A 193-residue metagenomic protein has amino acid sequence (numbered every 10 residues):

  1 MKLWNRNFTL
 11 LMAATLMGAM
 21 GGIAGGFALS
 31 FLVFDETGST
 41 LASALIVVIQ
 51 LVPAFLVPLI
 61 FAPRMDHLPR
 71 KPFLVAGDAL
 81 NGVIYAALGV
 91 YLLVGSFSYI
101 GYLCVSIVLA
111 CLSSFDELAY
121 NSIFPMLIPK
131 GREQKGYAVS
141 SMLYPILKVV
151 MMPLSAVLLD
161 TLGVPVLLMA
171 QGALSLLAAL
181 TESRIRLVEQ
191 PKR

Functional and structural regions predicted by a protein language model:
M1-F8, L187-R193: Juxtamembrane intracellular "pre-TM" segments in multi-pass secondary transporters
M1-N5, M20, L92-S96: Helix-boundary and loop/linker segments of multi-pass membrane transporters
N5-R6, S39, G163: Short loop-to-helix capping motifs
L10-G26, Q50-M65, P69-I84, G101-D160 (+2 more regions): Substrate-agnostic recognition of the 12-TM MFS/MFS-like secondary transporter fold
G25-A28, L32, T37-V47, A138: Small-residue hotspots at the loop-to-helix junctions and early N-terminal turns of transmembrane alpha-helices
E36, L93-V94, S98, D160-G163: Helix-coil boundary and interhelical linker segments in multi-pass alpha-helical membrane proteins
T37, G95-S96, R186-R193: Membrane-interfacial segments
A79-S96: C-terminal ends and interior cores of transmembrane alpha-helices in multi-pass membrane transporters/permeases
